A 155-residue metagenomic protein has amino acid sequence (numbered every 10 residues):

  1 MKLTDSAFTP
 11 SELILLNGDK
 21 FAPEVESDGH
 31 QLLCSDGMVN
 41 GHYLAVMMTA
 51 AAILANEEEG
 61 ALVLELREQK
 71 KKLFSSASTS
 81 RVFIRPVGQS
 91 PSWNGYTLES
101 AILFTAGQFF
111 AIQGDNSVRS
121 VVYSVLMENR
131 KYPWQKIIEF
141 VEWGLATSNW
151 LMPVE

Functional and structural regions predicted by a protein language model:
M1-K136: Short, amphipathic alpha-helical interface elements at domain boundaries that mediate macromolecular binding
W134-E155: Type-3 copper protein
